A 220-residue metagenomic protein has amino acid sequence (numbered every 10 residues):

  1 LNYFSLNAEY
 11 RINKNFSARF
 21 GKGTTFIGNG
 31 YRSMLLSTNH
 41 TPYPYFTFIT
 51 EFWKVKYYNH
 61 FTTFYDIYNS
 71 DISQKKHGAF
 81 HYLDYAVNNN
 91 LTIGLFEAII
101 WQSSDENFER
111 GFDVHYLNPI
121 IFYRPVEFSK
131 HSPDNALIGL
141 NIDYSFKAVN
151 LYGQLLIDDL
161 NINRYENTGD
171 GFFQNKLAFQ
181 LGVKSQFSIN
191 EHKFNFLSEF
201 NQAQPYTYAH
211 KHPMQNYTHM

Functional and structural regions predicted by a protein language model:
L1-Y57: Well-ordered mid-protein domain cores that form the structural environment of catalytic cofactors
N15-S17, F26, Y45-M220: Signature for the C-terminal beta-barrel architecture of outer-membrane proteins
